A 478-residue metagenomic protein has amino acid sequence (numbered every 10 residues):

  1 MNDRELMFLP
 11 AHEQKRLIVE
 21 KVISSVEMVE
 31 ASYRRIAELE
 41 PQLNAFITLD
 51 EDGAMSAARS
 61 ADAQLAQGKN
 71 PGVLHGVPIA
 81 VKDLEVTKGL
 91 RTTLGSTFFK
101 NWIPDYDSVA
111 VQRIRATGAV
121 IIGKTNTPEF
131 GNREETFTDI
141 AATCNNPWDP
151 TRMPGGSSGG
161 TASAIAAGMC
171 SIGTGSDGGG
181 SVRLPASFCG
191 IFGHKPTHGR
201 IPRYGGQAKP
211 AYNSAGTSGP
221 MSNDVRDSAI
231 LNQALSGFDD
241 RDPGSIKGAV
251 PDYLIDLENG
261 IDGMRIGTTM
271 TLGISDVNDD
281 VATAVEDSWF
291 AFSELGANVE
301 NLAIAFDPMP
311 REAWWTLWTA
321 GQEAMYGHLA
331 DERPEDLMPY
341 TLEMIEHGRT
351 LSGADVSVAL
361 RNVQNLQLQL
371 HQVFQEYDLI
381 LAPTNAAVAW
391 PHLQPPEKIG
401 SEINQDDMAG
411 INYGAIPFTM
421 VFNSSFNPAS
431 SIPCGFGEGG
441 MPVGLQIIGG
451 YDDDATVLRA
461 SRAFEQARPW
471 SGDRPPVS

Functional and structural regions predicted by a protein language model:
M1-M55, E294-G296, D473-S478: An N-terminal boundary/leader segment
Q14-E20, F99-I103, G216-N223, E346-L351 (+1 more regions): Short, well-ordered beta-strand elements within core beta-sheets of diverse protein domains
V22, E27-E30, R59-D62, D252-I255 (+5 more regions): Acyltransferase
E38, A116, A166-T269, S275 (+6 more regions): Structural helix-boundary/capping segments
D52-D62, T117-A119, P128: Long amphipathic alpha-helix in the N-terminal Rossmann-like dinucleotide-binding domain of NAD(P)-dependent
L74-L94, I255-M270, L317-H371, T384-V388 (+2 more regions): Short helix-loop capping/hinge segments that flank enzyme active sites or metal/cofactor-binding pockets
L74-S218, S222, P243, T271 (+2 more regions): Short glycine/serine-rich loop/turn segments
